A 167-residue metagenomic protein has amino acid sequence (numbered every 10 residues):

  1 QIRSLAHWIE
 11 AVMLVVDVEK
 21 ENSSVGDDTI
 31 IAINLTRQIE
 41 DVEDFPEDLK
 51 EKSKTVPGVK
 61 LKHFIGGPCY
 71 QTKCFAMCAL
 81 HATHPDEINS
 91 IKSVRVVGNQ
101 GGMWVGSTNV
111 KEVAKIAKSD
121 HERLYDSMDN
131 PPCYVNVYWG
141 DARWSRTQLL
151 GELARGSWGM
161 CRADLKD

Functional and structural regions predicted by a protein language model:
Q1-Y138, A142-D167: A short aromatic-anchored loop/beta-hairpin motif
